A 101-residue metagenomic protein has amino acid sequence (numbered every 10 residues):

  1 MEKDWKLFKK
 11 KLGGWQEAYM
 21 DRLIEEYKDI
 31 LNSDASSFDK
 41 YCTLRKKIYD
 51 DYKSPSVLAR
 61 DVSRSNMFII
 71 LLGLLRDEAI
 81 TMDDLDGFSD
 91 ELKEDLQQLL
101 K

Functional and structural regions predicted by a protein language model:
M1-K101: Acidic, Ser/Pro/Thr-rich low-complexity regulatory regions and the short amphipathic helical interaction modules they
